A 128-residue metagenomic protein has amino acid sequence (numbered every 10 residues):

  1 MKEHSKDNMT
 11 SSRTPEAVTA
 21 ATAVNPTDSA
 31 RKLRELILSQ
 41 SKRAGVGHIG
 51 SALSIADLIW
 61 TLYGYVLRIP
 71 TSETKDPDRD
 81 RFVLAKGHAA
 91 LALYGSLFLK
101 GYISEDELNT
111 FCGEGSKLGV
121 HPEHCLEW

Functional and structural regions predicted by a protein language model:
K2-K6, T10-L33: N-terminal hydrophobic or amphipathic helices/low-complexity stretches enriched in small/hydrophobic/Pro/Gly
T22-A23, R43-A44, D78-R79: A short, structure-level motif marking secondary-structure boundaries and short turns
A30-V46: N-terminal capping segment at the start of a domain
Q40, L53-W128: Cofactor-binding active-site loop characterized by glycine-rich and histidine/acidic residues
G47-A52: Alpha-helix N-cap/helix-initiation sites
